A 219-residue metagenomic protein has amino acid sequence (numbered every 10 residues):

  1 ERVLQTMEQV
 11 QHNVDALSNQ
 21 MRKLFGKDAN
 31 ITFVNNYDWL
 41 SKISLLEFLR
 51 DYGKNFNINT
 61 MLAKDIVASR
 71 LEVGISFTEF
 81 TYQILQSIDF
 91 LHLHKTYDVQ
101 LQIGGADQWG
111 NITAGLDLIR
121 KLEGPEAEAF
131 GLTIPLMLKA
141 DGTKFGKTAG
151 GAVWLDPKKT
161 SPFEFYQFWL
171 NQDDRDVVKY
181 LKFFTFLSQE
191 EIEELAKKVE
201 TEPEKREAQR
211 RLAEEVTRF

Functional and structural regions predicted by a protein language model:
E1-Q108, I112-L116, L122-F130, T143: NTP-dependent nucleotidyl-transfer catalytic core
L118-F219: Conserved nucleotide- and phosphate/pyrophosphate-binding catalytic cores in adenylate/nucleotidyl-handling enzymes
